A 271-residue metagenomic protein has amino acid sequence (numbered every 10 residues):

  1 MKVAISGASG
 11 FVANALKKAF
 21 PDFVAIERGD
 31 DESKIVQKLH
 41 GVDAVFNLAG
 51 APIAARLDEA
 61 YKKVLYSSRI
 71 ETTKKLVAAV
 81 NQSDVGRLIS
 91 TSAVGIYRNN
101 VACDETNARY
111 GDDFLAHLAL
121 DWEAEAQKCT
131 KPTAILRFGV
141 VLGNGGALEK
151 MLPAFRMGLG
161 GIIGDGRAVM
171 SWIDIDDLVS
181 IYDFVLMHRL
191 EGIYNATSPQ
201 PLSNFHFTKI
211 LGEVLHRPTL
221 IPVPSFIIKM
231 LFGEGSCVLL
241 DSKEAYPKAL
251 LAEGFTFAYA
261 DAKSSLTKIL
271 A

Functional and structural regions predicted by a protein language model:
V3-P21: N-terminal Rossmann NAD(P)H-binding glycine-rich loop of SDR-like oxidoreductase domains
A15, M187-E234, L270: Mid/C-terminal beta-alpha module of Rossmann-like enzyme folds, strongest in SDR-family dehydrogenases/epimerases
D30-K75, A79: NAD(P)H-binding glycine-rich loop region in Rossmannoid oxidoreductase-like domains and their noncatalytic homologs
K74-D112: Conserved Rossmann-fold NAD(P)-dependent oxidoreductase catalytic core, especially the SDR/UDP-sugar
S92, A124-N144: Conserved beta-loop-beta element that borders a ligand/cofactor-binding pocket
D113-A116, I135, G139-V169: NAD(P)-dependent short-chain dehydrogenase/reductase
L152-G160, A168-L202: Alpha-helical substrate-binding/gating segment
L202, C237-A271: C-terminal amphipathic/interface module of NAD(P)-dependent oxidoreductases and related NAD-binding regulators
